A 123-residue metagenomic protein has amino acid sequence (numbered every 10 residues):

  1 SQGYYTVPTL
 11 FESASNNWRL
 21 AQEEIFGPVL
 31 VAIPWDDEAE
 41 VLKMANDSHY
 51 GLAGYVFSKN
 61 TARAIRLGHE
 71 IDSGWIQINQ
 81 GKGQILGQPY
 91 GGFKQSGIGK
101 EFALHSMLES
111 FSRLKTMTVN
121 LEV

Functional and structural regions predicted by a protein language model:
S1-Q2: Cytochrome P450 C-terminal beta-domain/meander region
Y5-V123: Conserved C-terminal structural/oligomerization subdomain of aldehyde/semialdehyde dehydrogenase
